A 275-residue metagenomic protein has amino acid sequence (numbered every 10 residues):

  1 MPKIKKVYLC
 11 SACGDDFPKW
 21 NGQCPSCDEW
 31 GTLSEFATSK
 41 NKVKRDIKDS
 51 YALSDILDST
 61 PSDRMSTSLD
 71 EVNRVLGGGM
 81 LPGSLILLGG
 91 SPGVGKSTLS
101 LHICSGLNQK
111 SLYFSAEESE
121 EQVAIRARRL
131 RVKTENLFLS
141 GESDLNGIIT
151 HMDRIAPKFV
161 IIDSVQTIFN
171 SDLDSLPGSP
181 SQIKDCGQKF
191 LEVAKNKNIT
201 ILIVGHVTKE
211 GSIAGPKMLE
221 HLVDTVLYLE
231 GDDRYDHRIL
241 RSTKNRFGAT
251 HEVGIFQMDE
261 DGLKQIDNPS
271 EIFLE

Functional and structural regions predicted by a protein language model:
P2-K5, D16-G89, G106, K110: Detector for small/aliphatic-rich hydrophobic stretches
P25-E29, S39-L53, D153-I155, Q166 (+1 more regions): Conserved P-loop NTPase
T32, P92-V94, E117-E121, R129-V132 (+8 more regions): Conserved nucleotide-binding/hydrolysis micro-motifs of P-loop NTPases
G83, S91-V94, H102-K189: Conserved inter-motif catalytic segment of the P-loop NTP-binding fold
S97: Walker A/P-loop
N108-Q109, N198-I199, H221-T225, D236-R238 (+2 more regions): Short glycine-/polar-rich loops that comprise or flank the Walker A/P-loop and associated switch/sensor motifs
S181-H206, L222-D233: Substrate-engagement module of ASCE P-loop NTPases
S212-L222: Short regulatory helix/loop adjacent to the ATP-binding pocket of P-loop NTPases
